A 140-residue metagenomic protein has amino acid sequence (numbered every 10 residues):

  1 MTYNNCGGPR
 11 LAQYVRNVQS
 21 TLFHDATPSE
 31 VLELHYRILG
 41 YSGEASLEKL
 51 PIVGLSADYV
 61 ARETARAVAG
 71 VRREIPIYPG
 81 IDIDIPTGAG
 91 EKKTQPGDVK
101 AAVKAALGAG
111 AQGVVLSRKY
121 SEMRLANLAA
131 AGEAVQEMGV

Functional and structural regions predicted by a protein language model:
M1-V140: Glycan-processing catalytic domains of CAZymes
